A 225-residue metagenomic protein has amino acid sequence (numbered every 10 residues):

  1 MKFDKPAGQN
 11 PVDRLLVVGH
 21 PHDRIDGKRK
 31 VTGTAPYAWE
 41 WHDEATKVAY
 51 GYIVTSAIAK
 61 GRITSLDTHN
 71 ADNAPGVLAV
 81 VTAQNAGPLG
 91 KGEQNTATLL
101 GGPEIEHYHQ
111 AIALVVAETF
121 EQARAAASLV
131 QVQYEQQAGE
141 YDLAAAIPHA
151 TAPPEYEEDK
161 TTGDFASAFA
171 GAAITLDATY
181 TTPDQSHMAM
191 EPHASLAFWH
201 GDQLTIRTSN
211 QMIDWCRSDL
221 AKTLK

Functional and structural regions predicted by a protein language model:
M1-E157, G171, T175-A178: Flexible, low-hydrophobicity surface segments
A35, F165-L224: Conserved beta-alpha junction segments in alpha/beta enzyme cores
I63-T64, T161, M212-I213: Residue-level preference for nonpolar/small residues embedded in alpha-helices
P75, L224-K225: A broad structural signal for alpha-helix termini and local helix breaks/kinks
V80, T161-A168: Predominantly extracellular/luminal regions of secreted and cell-surface proteins, especially disulfide-bonded
P153, E158-K160, T181-T182, H187: Non-catalytic, substrate/partner-engaging modules appended to enzymatic cores
